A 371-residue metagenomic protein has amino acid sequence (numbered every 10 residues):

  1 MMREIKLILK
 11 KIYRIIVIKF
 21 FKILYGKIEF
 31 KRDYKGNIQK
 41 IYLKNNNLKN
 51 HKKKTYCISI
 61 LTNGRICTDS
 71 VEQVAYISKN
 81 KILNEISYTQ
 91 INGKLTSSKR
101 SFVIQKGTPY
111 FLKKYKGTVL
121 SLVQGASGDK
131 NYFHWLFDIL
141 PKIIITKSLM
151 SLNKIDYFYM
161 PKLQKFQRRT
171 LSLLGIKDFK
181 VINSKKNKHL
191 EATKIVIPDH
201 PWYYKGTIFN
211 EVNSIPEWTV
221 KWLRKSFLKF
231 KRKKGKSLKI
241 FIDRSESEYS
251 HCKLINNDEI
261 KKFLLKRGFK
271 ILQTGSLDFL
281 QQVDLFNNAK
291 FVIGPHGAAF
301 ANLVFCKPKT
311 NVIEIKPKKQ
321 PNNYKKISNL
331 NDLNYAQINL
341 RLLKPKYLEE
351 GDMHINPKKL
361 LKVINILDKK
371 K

Functional and structural regions predicted by a protein language model:
M2-K371: The feature primarily captures lumenal catalytic ectodomains of type II secretory-pathway glycosyltransferases
